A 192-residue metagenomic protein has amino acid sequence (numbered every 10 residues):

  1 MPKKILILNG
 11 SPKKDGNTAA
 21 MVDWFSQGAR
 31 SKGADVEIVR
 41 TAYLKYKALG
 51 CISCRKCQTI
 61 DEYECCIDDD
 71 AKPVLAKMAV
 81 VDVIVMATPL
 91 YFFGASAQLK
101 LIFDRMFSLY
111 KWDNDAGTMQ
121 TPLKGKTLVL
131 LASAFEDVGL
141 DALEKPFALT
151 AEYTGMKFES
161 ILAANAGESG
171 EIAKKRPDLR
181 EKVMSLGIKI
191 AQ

Functional and structural regions predicted by a protein language model:
M1-T88, F93-K111, D115, G170-A173 (+1 more regions): N-terminal beta1-alpha1-beta2 submodule of the flavodoxin-like/Rossmannoid cofactor-binding fold
K4, K47, T127-L128, S160: A generic secondary-structure signal marking the coil-to-beta-strand transition
G10, T41, A132-F135, A163: Cofactor-binding loop segments of dinucleotide-utilizing enzymes, especially the Rossmann-like FAD- and NAD(P)+-binding
V36, Y43, G117-Q120, P146 (+1 more regions): Residue-level signal for alpha-helical context at structural boundaries
D115-E159: Short, glycine-/small-residue-rich phosphate/pyrophosphate-handling segment
E159-N165: Beta-strand-loop-alpha "switch" segments that mediate conformational coupling across diverse proteins
